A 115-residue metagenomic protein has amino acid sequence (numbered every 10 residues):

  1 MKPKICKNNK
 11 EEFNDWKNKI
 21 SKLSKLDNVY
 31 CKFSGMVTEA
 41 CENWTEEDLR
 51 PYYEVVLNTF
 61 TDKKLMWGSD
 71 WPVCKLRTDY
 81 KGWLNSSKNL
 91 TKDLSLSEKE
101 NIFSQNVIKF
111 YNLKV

Functional and structural regions predicted by a protein language model:
M1-M66, V115: Catalytic pocket-lining loop regions of alpha/beta-barrel enzymes, especially the amidohydrolase/enolase/GH5 lineages
T38, C74-K75: Short, active-site-adjacent cap segments at secondary-structure transitions
E54-V55, T59-M66, K75-V115: Mid-to-C-terminal alpha-helical segments outside catalytic/metal-binding sites
D70-W71: Active-site metal-binding loops of divalent metal-dependent hydrolases
